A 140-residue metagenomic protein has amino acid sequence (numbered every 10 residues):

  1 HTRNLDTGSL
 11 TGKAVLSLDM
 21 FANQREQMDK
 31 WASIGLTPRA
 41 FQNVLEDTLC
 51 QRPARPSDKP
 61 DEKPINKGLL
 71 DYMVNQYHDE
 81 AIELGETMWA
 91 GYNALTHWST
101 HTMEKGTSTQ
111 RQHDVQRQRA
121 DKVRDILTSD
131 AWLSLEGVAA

Functional and structural regions predicted by a protein language model:
H1-A139: Intrinsic disorder/low-complexity polar-acidic segments
